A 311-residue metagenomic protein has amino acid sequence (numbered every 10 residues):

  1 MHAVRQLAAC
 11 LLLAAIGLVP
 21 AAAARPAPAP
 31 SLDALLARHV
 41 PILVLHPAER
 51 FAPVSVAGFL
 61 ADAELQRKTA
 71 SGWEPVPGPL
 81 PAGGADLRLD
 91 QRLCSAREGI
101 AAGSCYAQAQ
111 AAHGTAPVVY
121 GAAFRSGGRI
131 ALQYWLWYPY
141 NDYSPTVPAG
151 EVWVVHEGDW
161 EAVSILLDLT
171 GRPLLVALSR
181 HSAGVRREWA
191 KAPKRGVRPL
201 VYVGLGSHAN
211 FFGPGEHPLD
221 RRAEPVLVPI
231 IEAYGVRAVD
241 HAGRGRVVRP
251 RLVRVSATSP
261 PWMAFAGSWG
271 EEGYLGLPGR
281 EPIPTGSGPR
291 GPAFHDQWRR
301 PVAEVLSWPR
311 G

Functional and structural regions predicted by a protein language model:
M1-Q6: Positively charged n-region of N-terminal signal peptides that target proteins for export
A8-V19: Bacterial N-terminal signal peptides
R25-D159, G171-G311: A domain-level signal for the mature, folded cores of soluble proteins
L166-T170: Short beta-strand micro-motifs enriched in acidic
